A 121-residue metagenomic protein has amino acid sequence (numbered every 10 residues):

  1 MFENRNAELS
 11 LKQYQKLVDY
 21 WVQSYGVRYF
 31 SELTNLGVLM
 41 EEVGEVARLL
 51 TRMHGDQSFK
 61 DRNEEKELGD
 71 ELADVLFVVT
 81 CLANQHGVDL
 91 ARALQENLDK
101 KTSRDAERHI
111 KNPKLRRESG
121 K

Functional and structural regions predicted by a protein language model:
M1-L72, L76-K121: Flexible "arm" and connector segments at domain edges
